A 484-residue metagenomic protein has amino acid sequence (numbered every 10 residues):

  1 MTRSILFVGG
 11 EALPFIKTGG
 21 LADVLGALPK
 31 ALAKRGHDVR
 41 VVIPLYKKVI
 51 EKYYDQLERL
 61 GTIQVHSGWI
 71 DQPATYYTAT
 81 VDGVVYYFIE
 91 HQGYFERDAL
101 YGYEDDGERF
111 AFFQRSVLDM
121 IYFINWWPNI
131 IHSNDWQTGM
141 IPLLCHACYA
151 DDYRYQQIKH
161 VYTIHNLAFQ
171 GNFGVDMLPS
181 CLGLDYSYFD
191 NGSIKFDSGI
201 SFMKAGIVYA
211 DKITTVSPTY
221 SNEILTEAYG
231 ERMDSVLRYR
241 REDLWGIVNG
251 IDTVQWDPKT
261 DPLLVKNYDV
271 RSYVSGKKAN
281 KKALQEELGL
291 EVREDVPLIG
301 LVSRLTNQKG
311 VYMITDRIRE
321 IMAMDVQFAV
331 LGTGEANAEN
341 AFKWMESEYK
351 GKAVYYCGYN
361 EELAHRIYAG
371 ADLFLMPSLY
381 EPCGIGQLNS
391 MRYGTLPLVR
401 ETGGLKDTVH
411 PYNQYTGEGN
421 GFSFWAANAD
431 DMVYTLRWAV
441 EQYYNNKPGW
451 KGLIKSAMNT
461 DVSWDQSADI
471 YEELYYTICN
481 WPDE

Functional and structural regions predicted by a protein language model:
M1-E484: Catalytic cores of nucleotide-sugar-dependent glycosyltransferases that transfer UDP/GDP/TDP-activated
